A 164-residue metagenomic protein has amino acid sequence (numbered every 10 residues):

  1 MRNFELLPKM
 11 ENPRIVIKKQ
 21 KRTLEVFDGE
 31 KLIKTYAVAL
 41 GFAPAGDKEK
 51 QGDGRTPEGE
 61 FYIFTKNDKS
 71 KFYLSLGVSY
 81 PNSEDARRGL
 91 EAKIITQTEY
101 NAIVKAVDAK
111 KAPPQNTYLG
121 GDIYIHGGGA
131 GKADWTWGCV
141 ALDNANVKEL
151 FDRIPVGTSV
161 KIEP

Functional and structural regions predicted by a protein language model:
M1-R14, Q20, L40-T65, N144-K148: N-terminal post-signal-peptidase region of extra-cytosolic proteins
K9-M10, K19, R55, K71 (+2 more regions): A generic fold-level signal
I17-T23, P155: A short, compositionally biased
K18, A39-G41, S79, E163: A structural detector for beta-sheet-dominated domains
E25-F27: Core beta-strand residues in small-molecule sensory/regulatory alpha/beta domains
K31-F42: Short Gly/aromatic-enriched secondary-structure transition segments
K34, P57-F61, F72-L74, G121: A generic structural signal for short beta-strands and their flanking turns/coil linkers
N67-P164: Exported/periplasmic cell-wall-interacting domains
